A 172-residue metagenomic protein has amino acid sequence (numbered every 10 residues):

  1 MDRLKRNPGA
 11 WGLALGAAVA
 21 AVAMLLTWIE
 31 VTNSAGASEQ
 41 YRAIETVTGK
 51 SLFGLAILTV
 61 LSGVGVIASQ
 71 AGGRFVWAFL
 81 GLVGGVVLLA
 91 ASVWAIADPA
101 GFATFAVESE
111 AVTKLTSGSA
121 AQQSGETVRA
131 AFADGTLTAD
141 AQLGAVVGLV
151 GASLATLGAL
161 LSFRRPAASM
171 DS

Functional and structural regions predicted by a protein language model:
M1-S172: Compact integral membrane and secretory-pathway proteins
